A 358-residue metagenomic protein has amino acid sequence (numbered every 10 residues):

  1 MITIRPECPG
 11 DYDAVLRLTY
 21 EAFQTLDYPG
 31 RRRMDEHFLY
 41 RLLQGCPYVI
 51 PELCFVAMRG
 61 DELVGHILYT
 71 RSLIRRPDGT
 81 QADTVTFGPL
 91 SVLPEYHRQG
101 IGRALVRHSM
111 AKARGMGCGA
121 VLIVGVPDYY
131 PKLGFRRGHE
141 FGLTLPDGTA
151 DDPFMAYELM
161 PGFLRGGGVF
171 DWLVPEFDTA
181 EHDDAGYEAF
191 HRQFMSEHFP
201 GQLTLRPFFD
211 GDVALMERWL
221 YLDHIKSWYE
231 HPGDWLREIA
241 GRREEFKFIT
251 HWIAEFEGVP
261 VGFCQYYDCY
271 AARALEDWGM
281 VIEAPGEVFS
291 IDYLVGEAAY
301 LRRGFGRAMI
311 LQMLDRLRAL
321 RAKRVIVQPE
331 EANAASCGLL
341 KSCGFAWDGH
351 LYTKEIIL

Functional and structural regions predicted by a protein language model:
T3-V15, L203-R218: A short beta-loop-alpha structural element at the N-terminal edge of CoA-dependent acyl/N-acetyltransferase catalytic
L16, Y20-I74, Y229-F256: Active-site rim helix/loop that mediates acceptor-substrate recognition in acyltransferases
C54-V56, E62-L73, T84-S91, I253 (+3 more regions): Conserved beta-strand in the GNAT
I74, V124, R136-L159, A271 (+2 more regions): Conserved catalytic-core motifs of GNAT/GCN5-like acyltransferases
F87, V92, R98-A111, L122-I123 (+2 more regions): Conserved acetyl-CoA-binding loop-helix of GNAT-fold acetyltransferases
A111-G125, A319-P329: Conserved GNAT acetyl-CoA-binding A-motif
G115-C118, G125-T149, R307-A308, E331-G349: Conserved active-site alpha-helix within GNAT-family acetyltransferase domains
P260-L358: Acyl-donor (CoA/ACP) binding surface of acyl/acetyltransferases
